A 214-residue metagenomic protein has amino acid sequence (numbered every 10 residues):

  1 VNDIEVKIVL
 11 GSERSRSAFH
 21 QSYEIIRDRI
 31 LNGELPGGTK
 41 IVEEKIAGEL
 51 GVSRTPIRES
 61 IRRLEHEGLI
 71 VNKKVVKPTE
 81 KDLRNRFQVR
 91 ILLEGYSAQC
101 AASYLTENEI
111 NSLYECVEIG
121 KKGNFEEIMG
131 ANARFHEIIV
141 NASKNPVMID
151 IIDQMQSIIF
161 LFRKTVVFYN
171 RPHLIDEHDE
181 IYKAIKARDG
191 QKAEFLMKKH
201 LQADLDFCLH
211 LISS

Functional and structural regions predicted by a protein language model:
V1-Q99, S103, S214: Short linear motifs at protein or domain termini
S15-F19, F168-D176, I212: Short, 15-30-residue, compositionally biased linear elements with alpha-helical propensity or flexible coil
L31, R58, E65, V140 (+2 more regions): Short, surface-exposed helix/turn micro-motifs that flank interaction/cofactor sites
V52, A187-R188: Residue-level signal for the nucleotide or nucleotide-sugar donor/cofactor binding architecture
T79, R188-D189: Acidic/polar helix N-cap motif
R86-R90, S103-T165, Y169, L174-I185 (+1 more regions): Conserved amphipathic alpha-helical segments that form helical-bundle/coiled-coil interaction surfaces
Q202-I212: Short arginine-rich
